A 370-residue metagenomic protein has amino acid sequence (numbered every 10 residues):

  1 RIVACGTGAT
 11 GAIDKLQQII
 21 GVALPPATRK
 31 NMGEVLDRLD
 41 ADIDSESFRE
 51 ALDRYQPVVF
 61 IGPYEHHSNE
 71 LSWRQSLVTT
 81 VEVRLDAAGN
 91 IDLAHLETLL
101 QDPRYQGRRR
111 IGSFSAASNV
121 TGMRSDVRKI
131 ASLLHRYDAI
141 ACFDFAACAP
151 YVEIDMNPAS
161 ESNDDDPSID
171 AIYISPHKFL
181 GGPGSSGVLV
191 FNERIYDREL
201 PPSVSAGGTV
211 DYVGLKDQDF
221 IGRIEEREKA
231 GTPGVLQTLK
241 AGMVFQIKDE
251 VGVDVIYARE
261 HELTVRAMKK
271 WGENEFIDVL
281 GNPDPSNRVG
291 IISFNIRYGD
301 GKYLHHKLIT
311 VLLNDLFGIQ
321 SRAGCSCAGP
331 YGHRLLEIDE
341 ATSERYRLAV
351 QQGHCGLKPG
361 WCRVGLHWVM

Functional and structural regions predicted by a protein language model:
R1-M370: Pyridoxal 5′-phosphate
